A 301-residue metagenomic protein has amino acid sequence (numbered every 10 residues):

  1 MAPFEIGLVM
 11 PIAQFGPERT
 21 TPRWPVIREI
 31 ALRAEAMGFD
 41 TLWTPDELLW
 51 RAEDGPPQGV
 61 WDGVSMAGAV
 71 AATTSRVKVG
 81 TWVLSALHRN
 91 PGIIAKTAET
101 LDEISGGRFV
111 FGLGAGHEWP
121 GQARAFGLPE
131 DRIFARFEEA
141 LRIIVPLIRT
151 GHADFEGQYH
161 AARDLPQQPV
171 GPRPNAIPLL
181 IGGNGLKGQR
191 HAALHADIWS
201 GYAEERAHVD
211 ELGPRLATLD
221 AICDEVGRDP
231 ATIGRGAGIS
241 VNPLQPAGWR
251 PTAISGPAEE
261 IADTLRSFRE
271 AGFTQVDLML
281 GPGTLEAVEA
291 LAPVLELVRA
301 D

Functional and structural regions predicted by a protein language model:
M1-A2, M10, E35, F126 (+2 more regions): An alpha-helical appendage that flanks or caps ligand/catalytic pockets
M1-T73, I177, M279-E289, V294-L297 (+1 more regions): N-terminal beta1-alpha1-beta2 module of alpha/beta enzyme domains
E5-P22, L84-D154, Y202-E211: Flexible, glycine-rich active-site loops centered on histidine and acidic residues that chelate a metal or position
I6-M10, L42-T44, K78-T81, F109-L113 (+4 more regions): Hydrophobic faces of well-ordered beta-strands that scaffold small-molecule active sites in alpha/beta enzyme cores
M10-P25, W82-G92, P174-N184, Q245-E259: Active-site mouth loops of central-metabolism enzymes
P25-R28, L32, G68, E99 (+2 more regions): Alpha-helical segments flanking ligand/cofactor-binding loops in enzyme cores
A34, G38, D46, V70 (+8 more regions): Conserved, mostly hydrophobic/aromatic
A36-F39, G106, A196, E270-F273: A structural motif
